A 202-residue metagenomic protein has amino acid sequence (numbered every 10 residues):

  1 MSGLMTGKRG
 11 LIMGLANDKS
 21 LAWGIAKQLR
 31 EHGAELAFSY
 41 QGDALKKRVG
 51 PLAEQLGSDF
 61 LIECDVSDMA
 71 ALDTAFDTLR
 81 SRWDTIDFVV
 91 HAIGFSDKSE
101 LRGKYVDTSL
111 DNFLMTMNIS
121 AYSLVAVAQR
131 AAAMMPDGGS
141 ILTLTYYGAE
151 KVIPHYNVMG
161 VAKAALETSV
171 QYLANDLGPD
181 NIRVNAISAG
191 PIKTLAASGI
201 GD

Functional and structural regions predicted by a protein language model:
S2-F38: Canonical Rossmann dinucleotide-binding motif of NAD(H)/NADP(H)-dependent dehydrogenases/reductases, specifically
I12, V90, L142, V184-I187 (+1 more regions): Hydrophobic structural elements of the Rossmann-like NAD(P)H-binding subdomain that define the short-chain
G14-L15, K19-S20, G94-A133, D137-P179 (+1 more regions): Catalytic loop of short-chain dehydrogenase/reductase
K19, G42-L45: Helix N-cap at the beta1-alpha1 junction of Rossmann-like dinucleotide-binding domains, i.e., the first residues
S39, D180, N185: Rossmann-like NAD(H)/NADP(H) cofactor-binding core
G50, E54, P179, P191-D202: A glycine/serine/threonine-rich, flexible loop-to-helix segment that serves as the NAD(P) cofactor-binding "lid"
A53-A70: Rossmann-fold cofactor-recognition segment
S67-S81: Conserved Rossmann-fold cofactor-binding substructure of NAD(P)-dependent oxidoreductases
